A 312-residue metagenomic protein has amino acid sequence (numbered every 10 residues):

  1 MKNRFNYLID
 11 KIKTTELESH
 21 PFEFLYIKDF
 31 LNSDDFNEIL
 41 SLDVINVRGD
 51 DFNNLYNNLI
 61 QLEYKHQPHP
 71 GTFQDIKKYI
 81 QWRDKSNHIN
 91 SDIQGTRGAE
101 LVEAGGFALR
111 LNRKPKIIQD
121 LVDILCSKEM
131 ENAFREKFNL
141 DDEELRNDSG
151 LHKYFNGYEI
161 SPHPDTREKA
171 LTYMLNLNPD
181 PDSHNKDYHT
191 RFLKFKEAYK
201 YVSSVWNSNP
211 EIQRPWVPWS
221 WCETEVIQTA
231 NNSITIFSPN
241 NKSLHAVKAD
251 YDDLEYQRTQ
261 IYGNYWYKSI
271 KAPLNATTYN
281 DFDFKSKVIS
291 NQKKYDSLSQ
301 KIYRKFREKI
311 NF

Functional and structural regions predicted by a protein language model:
M1-K13: N- or domain-start disorder-to-order transition segments that initiate the globular core
M1-N3, T96-A99, A104, F306 (+1 more regions): Short, Lys/Arg-enriched, disordered terminal segments
T14-M130: Non-heme Fe(II)/2-oxoglutarate
N58-H66, F155, D281-S290: Amphipathic alpha-helical surface "interface" segments used for docking/oligomerization or membrane association within
Q74, G98-G105, Y188-V202, F284-Y295: Short secondary-structure transition/capping segments
G105-C126, M130-N264, I270-A276: Catalytic core of non-heme Fe(II) oxygenases with the double-stranded beta-helix
T277-F312: Membrane-proximal basic amphipathic "stem/tether" segments
